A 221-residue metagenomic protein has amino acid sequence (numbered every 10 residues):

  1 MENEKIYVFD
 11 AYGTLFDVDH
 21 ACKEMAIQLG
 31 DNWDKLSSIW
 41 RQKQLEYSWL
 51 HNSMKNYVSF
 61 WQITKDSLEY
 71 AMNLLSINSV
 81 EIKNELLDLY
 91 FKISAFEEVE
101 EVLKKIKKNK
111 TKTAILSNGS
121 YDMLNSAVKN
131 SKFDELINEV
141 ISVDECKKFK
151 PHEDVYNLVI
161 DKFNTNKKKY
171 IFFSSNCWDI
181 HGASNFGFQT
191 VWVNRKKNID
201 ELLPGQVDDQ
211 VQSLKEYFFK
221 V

Functional and structural regions predicted by a protein language model:
M1-L45: Active-site neighborhood of HAD-like aspartate-dependent phosphohydrolases
E2-N3, K104, L116, S120-Y121 (+1 more regions): Asp-based, Mg2+/Mn2+-dependent phosphohydrolase catalytic module
C22-K23, S37, R41, W61 (+2 more regions): An amphipathic alpha-helix signature
D31, K35, K55-S59, E97 (+4 more regions): Residues at secondary-structure transition points
D31-I39, L74-L86, K167-K168: Short, surface-exposed acidic
L36, I63-T64, V155, Y217: Hydrophobic alpha-helical packing elements
S48-N84: A metal-dependent, Asp-based hydrolase signature
W61-Q62, S79-I115, N125, E153: Short, acidic loop-to-helix structural element flanking the phosphoryl-transfer center in phosphate-processing enzymes
